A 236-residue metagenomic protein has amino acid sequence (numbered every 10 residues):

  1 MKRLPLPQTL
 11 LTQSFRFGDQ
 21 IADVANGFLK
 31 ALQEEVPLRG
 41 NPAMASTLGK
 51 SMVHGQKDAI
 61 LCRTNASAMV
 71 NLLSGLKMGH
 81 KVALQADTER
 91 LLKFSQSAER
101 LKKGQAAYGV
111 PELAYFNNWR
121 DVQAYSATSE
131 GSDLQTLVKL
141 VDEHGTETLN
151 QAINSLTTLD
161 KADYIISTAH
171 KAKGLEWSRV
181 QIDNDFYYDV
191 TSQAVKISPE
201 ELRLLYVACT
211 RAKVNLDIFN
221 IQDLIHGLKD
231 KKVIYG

Functional and structural regions predicted by a protein language model:
M1-L48, G55, A59-K77, Q85-S95 (+6 more regions): Conserved helicase motor core of SF1/SF2 NTP-dependent helicases
K50-S51, N118, K229: Short amphipathic beta-strand/extended segments with alternating polar/hydrophobic composition
S51-H54, R100: Short amphipathic alpha-helix with an adjacent loop that forms part of the alpha/beta core around
H80: Short phosphate-binding/catalytic loops that engage adenosine nucleotides
E99-F219, D223: Conserved helicase C-terminal RecA-like lobe
Q222-D230: Substrate-binding beta-hairpin/strand module that engages nucleic acids
